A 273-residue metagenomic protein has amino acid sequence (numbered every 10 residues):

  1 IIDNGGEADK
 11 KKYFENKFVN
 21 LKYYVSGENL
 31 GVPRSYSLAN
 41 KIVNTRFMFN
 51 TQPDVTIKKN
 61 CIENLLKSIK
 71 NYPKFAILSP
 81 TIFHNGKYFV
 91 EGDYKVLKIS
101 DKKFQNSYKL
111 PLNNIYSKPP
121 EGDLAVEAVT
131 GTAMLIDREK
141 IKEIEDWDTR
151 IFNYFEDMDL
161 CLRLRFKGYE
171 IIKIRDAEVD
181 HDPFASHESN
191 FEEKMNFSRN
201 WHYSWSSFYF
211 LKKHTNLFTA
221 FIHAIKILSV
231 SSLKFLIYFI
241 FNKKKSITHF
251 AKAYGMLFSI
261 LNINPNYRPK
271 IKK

Functional and structural regions predicted by a protein language model:
I1-K11, E28: A conserved acidic beta->alpha catalytic loop
V25-V43: Glycine-rich, basic loop-to-helix element that forms the pyrophosphate-binding segment of sugar-nucleotide handling
M48: Short aromatic/hydrophobic "clamp" motif used to bind/position activated sugar donors
Q52-T56: The conserved acidic donor/metal-binding loop of glycosyltransferases
N60-G92: Conserved donor NDP-sugar-binding/catalytic core segment of glycosyltransferases
L97-V126: Short, flexible, basic/aromatic active-site loop/helix in glycosyltransferases
E127-D146, R150-E178: A short, conserved alpha-helix in the catalytic core of glycosyltransferases
F166, I171-T248: Active-site-adjacent helix/loop segment of glycosyltransferases that harbors family-specific signature motifs
